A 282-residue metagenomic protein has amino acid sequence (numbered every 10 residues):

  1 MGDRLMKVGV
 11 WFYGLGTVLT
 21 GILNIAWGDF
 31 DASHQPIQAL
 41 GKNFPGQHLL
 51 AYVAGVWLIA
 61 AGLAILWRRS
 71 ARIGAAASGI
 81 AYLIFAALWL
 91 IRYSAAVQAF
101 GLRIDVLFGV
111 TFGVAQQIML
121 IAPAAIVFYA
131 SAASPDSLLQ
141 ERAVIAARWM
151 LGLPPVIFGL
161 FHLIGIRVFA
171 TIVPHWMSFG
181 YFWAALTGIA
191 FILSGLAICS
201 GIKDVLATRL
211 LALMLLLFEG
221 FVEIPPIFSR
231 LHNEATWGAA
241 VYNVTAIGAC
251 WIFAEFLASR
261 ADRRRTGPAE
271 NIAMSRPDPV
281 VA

Functional and structural regions predicted by a protein language model:
M1-F30, Q47-A60, A64-I164, F182-L193 (+1 more regions): Extended, low-polarity transmembrane helix blocks
A26-N43, L163-Y181: Membrane-interface interhelical connector segments
